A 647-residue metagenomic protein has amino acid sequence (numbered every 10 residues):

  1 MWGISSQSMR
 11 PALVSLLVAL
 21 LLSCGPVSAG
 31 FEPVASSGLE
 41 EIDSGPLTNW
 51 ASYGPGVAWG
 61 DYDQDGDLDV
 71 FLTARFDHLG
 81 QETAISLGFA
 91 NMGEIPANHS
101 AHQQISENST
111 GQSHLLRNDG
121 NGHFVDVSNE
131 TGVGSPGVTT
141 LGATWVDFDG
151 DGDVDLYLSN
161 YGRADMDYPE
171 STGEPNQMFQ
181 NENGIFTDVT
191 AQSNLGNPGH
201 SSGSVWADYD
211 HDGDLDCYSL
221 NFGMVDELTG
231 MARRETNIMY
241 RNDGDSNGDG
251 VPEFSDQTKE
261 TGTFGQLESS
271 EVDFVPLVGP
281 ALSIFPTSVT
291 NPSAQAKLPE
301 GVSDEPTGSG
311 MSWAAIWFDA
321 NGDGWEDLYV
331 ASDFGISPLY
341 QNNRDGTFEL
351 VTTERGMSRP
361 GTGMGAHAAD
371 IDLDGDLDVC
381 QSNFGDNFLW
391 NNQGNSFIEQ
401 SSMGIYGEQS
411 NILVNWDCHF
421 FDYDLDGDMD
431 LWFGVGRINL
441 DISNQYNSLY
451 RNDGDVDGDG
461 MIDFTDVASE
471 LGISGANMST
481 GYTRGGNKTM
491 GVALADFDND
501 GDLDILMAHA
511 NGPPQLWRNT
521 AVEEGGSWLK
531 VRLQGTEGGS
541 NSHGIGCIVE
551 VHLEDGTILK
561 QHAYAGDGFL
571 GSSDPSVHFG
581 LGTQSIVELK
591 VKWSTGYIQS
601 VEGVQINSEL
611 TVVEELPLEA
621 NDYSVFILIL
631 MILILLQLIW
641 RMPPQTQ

Functional and structural regions predicted by a protein language model:
M1-G30, E619-Q647: Secretory targeting signatures
A29-S52, F89-V138, P175-G199, Y240-G310 (+7 more regions): Blade-edge motifs of beta-propeller repeat domains
G38-L79: Beta-strand-rich domains and repeat architectures in extracellular enzymes and scaffolds, especially beta-propellers
L39-G45, I405, N439-I442, I462 (+2 more regions): Gly/Ser/Thr/Pro-enriched helix-cap/hinge segments flanking short amphipathic alpha-helices
P46-L47, Y53-Q64, R117, T139-G150 (+11 more regions): Beta-propeller blade termini
D65, D69, D151, D155 (+10 more regions): Acidic carboxylate motifs that coordinate Ca2+ or other divalent cations, activating on Asp/Glu
V70-A74, V154-N160, C217-N221, L328-S332 (+4 more regions): Hydrophobic beta-strand segments that make up the repeating blades of beta-propeller and related beta-repeat
I105-G111, M166-E174, L228-E235, G308 (+4 more regions): Short, solvent-exposed loop/turn segments at conserved positions within beta-propeller repeat blades
